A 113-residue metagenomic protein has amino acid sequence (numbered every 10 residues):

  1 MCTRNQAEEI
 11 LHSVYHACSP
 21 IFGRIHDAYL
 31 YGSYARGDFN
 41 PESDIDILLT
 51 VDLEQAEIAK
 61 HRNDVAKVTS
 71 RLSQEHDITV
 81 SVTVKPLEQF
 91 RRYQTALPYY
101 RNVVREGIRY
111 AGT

Functional and structural regions predicted by a protein language model:
M1-D27, R36-P41, D52-T113: Catalytic core of pol beta-like nucleotidyltransferases
S33: Recognition helix of helix-turn-helix/homeodomain-like DNA-binding domains that insert into the DNA major groove
I45-T50: Short beta-strand->loop micro-motif that forms the acidic, two-metal-ion catalytic signature in nucleotide-processing
